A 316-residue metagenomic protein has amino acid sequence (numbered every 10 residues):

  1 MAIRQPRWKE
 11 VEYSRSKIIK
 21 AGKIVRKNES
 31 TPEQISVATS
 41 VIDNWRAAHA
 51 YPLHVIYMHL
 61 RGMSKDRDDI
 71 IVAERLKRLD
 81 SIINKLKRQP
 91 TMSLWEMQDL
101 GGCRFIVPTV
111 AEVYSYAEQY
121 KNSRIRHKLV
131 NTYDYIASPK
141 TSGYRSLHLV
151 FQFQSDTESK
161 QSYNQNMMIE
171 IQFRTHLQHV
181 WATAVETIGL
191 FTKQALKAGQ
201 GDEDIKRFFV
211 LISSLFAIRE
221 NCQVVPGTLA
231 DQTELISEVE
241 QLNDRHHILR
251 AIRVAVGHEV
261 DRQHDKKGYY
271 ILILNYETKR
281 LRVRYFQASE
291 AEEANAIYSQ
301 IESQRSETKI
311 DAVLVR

Functional and structural regions predicted by a protein language model:
M1-A38, I42, Y163-Y270, L274: An acidic, glycine-/histidine-flanked metal-binding catalytic module
R4, Q34-R88, L242, T278-R284: Surface-exposed, low-hydrophobicity interaction/linker segments
K87-Q98, L272-L274, S299-Q304: Short, flexible, solvent-exposed loop/turn segments with mixed acidic/basic and small polar residues
P108-E112, E290: Helix N-cap motif at beta-to-alpha junctions
Y120, R126-S162: Short Gly/Thr-rich strand-loop-strand
R280-S289, D311-A312: A short, exposed loop/beta-hairpin motif centered on an aromatic-Gly-Thr core
E290-S306: A short, charged, amphipathic alpha-helix used as a generic interaction element across diverse proteins
R305-R316: Short, mixed-charge low-complexity intrinsically disordered segments
